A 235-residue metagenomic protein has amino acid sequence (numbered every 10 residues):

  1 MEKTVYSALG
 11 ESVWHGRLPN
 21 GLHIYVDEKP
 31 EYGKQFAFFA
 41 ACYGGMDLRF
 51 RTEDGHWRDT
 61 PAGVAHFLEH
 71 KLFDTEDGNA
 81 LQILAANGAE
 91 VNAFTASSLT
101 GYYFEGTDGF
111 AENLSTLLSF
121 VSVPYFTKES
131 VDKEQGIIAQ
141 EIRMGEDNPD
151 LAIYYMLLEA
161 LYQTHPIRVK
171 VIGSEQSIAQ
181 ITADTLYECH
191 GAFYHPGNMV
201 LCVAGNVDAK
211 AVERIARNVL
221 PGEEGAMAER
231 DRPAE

Functional and structural regions predicted by a protein language model:
M1-A80, Y187-E235: His/Glu-rich zincin catalytic helix
R17, T75, N79-R232: Charge-rich, well-structured scaffold segments of protease-associated domains
